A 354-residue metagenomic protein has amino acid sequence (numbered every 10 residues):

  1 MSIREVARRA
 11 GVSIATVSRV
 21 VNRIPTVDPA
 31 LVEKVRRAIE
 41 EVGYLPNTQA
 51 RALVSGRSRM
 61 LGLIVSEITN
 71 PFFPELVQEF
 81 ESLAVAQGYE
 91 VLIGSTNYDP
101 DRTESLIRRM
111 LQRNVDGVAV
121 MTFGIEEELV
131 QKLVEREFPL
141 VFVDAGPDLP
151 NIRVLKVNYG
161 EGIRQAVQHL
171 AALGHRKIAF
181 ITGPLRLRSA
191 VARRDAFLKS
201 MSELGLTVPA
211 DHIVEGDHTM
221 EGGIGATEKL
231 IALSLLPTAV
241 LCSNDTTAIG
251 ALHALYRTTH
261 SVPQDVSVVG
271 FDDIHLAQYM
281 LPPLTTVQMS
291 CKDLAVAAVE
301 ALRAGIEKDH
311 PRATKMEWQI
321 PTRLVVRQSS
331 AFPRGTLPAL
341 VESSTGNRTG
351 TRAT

Functional and structural regions predicted by a protein language model:
M1-R59, T345-T354: N-terminal helix-turn-helix DNA-binding module of bacterial transcription factors
I14-R19, V54-T69, E79, H169 (+1 more regions): Short beta-strand segments enriched in small/hydrophobic residues
E33, L45-G117, D195-K199, P209: Amphipathic helical "hinge" segments at domain boundaries
E41, E79-Q87, S105, L111 (+3 more regions): Bacterial carbohydrate/catabolite-sensing allosteric modules
E41-N47, D101, M121-F123, L252: Short gly/ser/thr-rich secondary-structure transition/capping motifs
N97-P100, M121-E126, T246: Short beta->alpha connector loops
